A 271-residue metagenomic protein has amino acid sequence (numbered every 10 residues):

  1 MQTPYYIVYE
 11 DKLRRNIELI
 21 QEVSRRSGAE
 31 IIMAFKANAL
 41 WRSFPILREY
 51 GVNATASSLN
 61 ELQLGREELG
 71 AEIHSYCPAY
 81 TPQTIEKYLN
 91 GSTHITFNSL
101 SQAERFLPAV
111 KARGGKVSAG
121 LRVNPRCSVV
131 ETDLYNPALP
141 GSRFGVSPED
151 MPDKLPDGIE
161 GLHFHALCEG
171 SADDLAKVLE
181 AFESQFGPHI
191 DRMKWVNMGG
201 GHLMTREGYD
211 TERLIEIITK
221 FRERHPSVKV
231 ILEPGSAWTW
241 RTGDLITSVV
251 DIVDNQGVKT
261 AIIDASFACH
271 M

Functional and structural regions predicted by a protein language model:
M1-I7: Generic N-terminal amphipathic, Lys/Arg-enriched alpha-helix
I7, I31-A34, I262: Short, hydrophobic/glycine-enriched beta-strand segments
V8-Y9, P137, V146-P148, M204 (+2 more regions): Generic structural "secondary-structure junction" signal
K12: Active-site anion-handling motifs in enzyme catalytic cores
N16-R25: A short, N-terminal amphipathic alpha-helix
A29-W195, I217-K220: Active-site-proximal beta-alpha core segment in soluble small-molecule metabolic enzymes
G170-M271: C-terminal active-site-proximal or functional interface alpha/beta core segments in diverse enzymes
